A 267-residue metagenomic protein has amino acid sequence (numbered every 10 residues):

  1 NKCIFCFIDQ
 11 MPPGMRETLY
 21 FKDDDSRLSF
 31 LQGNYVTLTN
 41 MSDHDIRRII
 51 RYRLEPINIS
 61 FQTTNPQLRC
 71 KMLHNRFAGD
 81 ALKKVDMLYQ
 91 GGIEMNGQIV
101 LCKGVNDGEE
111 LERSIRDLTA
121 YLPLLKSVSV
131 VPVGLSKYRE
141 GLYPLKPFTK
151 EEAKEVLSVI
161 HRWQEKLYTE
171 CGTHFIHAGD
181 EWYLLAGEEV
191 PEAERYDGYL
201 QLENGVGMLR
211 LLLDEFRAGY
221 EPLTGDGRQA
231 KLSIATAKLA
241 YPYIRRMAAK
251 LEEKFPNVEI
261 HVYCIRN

Functional and structural regions predicted by a protein language model:
N1-L124, G134-W163: Conserved Radical SAM active-site core
G14-R16, R139, A186-G187, Y243-R245: Short helix/loop capping segments that flank catalytic or ligand/cofactor-binding pockets
S60-Q62, Q98-V100, V131-V133, G179 (+2 more regions): Generic beta-strand/beta-sheet core signal
V105, L125-E151, C171-A193, N267: Flexible glycine/acidic-rich beta-alpha junction loops that bind and position SAM and/or redox cofactors in anaerobic
P123-L125, R162-T173, K250-C264: Structural alpha-beta junctions
L185-Q229: Active-site loop ensemble at the mouth of alpha/beta enzyme cores that anchors a bound cofactor
P222-T224, R228-N267: Redox- and metal-dependent alpha/beta enzyme cores, enriched for Fe-S-associated oxidoreductases and cofactor-handling
